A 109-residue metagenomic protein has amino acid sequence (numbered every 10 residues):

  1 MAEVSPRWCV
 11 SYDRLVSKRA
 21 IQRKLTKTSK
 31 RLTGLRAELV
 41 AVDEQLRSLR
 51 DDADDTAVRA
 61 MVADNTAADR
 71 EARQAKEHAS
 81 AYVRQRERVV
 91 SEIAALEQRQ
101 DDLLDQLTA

Functional and structural regions predicted by a protein language model:
S5-L32, L104-T108: Short, charge-rich amphipathic alpha-helices with coiled-coil/heptad character
L32-L39, H78-R99: Amphipathic alpha-helical coiled-coil segments
V42-A67: Extended alpha-helical coiled-coil "stalk/arm" regions that act as elongated linkers or oligomerization scaffolds
V62-Q85: Short, glycine/alanine-rich amphipathic alpha-helical segment that often forms an alpha-turn-alpha hairpin
E71, I93, Q100, L104-L107: Extended amphipathic alpha-helical segments
